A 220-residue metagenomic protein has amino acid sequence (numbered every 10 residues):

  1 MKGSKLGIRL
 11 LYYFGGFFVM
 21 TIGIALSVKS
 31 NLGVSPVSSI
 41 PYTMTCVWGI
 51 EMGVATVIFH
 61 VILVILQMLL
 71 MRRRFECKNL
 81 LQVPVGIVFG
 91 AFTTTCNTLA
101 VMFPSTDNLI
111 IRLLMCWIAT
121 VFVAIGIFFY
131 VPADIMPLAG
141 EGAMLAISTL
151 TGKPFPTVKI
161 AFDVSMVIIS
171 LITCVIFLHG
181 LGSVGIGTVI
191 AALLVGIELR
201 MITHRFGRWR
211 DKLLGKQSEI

Functional and structural regions predicted by a protein language model:
M1-I220: Core subunits and conserved enzymes of cellular information-processing and envelope-translocation systems across
